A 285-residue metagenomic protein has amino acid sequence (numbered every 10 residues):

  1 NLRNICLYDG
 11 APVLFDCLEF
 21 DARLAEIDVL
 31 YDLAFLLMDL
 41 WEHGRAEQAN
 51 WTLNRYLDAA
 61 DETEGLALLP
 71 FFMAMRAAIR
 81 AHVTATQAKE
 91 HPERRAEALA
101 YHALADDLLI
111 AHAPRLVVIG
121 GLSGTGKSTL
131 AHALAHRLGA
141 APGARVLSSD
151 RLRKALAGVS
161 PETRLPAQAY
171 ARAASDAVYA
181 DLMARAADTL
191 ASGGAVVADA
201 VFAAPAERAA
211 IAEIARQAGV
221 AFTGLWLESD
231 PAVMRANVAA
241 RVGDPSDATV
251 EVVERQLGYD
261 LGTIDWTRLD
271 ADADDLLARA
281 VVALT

Functional and structural regions predicted by a protein language model:
L7-L53, L57: Active-site Asp-x-Gly
E47-L109: Helix-rich C-terminal or lid/interface subdomains of diverse kinases
I119: Hydrophobic anchor at the beta1->P-loop junction of P-loop NTPases
K127: Conserved lysine of the Walker
L130: Hydrophobic positions on the alpha1 helix immediately C-terminal to the Walker A/P-loop
A135-G194: Conserved substrate/cofactor phosphate-moiety recognition/catalytic segment in nucleotide-dependent phosphotransferases
A218-V238: Conserved phosphate-donor/acceptor-positioning beta-strand/loop module used by diverse small-molecule
A240-T285: Small-molecule kinase domains that catalyze NTP-dependent phosphoryl transfer to phosphate-bearing small molecules
